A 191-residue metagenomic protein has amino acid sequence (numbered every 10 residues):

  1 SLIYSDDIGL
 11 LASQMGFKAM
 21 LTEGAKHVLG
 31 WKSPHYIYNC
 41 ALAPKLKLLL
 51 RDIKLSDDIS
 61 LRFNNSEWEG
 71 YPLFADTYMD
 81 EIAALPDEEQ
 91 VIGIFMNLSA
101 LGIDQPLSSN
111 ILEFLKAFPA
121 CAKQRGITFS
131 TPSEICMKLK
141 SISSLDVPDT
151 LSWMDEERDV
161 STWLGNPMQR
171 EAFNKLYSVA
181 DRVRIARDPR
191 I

Functional and structural regions predicted by a protein language model:
S1, T22-A25, D52, N97: Conserved residues at the C-terminal ends of beta-strands
S1-I3, D7: A conserved hydrophobic secondary-structure block that centers on an alpha-helix together with its immediately flanking
L2, H27, M137: Positions that flank functional sites
G9-P34, Y38-K47: Acidic, His- and aromatic-enriched active-site or binding-groove loops in soluble protein domains that engage sugars
V28-K32, D76-T77, I111-L112: Short amphipathic alpha-helical surface micro-motifs
Y36-I53, D58, N65-W68, D80-I191: Active-site and substrate-binding clefts of carbohydrate-active enzymes
G70-A75: Phosphate/oxyanion-binding active-site loops and adjacent basic polyanion-contact surfaces
